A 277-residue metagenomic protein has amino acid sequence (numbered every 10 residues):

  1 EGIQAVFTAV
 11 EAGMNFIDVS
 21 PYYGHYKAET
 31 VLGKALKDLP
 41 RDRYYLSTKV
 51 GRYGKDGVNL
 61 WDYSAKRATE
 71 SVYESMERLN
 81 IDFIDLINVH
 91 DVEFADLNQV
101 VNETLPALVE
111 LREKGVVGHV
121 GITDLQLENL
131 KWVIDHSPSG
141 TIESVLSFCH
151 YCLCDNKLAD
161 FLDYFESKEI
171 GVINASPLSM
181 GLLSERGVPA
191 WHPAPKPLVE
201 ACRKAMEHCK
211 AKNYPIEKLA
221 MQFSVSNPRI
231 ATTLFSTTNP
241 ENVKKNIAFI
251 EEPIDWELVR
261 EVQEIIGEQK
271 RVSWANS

Functional and structural regions predicted by a protein language model:
E1, G54-R67, A95-N98: Active-site mouth loops of central-metabolism enzymes
E1-A9, Y63-L79, Q126-I134: Short, acidic/polar
E1-Y44: N-terminal binding-site loop/beta-alpha segment at the start of enzyme catalytic domains that lines or forms
G2, V6, A28, A65-V72 (+3 more regions): Aromatic/hydrophobic pocket-lining residues that form the small-molecule binding cavity in soluble enzyme cores
E11, G33-Y45, M76-N80, R112 (+2 more regions): Acidic (Asp/Glu)-rich catalytic clusters
I17, I84, V120: Glycine-centered flexible beta-alpha turn that most often forms the glycine-rich phosphate-binding loop
M76-A95: Active-site groove signature of glycoside hydrolases
V92-Q269, S273-N276: Beta/alpha (TIM)-barrel catalytic core signal, keyed to glycine-rich beta->alpha loops juxtaposed to Asp/Glu that bind
